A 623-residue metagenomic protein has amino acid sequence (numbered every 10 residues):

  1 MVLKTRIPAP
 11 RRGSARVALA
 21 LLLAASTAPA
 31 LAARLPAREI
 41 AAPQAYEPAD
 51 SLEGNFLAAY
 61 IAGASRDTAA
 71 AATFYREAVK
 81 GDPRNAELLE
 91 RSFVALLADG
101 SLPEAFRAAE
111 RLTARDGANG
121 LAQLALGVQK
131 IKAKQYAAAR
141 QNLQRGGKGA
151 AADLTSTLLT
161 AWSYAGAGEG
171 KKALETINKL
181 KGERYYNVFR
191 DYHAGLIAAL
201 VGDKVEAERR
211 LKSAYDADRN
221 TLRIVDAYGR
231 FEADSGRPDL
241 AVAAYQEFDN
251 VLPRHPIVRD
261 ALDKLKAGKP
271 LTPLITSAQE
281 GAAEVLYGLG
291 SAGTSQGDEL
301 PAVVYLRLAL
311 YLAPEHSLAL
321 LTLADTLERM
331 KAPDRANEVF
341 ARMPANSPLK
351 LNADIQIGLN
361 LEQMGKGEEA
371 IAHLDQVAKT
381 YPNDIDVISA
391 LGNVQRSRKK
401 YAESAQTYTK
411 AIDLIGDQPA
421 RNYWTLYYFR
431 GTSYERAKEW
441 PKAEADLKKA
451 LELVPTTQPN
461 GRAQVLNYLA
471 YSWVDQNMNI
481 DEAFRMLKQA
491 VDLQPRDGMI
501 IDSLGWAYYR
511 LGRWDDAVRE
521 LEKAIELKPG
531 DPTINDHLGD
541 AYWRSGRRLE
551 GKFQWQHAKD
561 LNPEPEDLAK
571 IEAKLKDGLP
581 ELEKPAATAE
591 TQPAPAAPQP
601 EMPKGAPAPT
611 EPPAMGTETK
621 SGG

Functional and structural regions predicted by a protein language model:
T27, L31-S92, A98-R107, A118 (+5 more regions): N-terminal leader/linker segments that initiate helical-solenoid repeat arrays
A49, P83, G117, A151 (+13 more regions): Short coil turns that delineate tetratricopeptide repeat
Y60, V94, V128, W162 (+11 more regions): Residue-level recognition of tetratricopeptide repeat
S65, D99, A133, A167 (+10 more regions): Structural motif corresponding to the intra-repeat A-B loop/turn of tetratricopeptide repeats
R91-S92, A125, L159, H193 (+11 more regions): Canonical tetratricopeptide repeat
